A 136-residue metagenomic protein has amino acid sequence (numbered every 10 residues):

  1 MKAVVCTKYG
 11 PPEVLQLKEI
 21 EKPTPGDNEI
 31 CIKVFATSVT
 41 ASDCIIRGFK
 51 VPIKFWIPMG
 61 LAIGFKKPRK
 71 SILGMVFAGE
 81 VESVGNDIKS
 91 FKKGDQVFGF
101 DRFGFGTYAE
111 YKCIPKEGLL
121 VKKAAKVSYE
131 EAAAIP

Functional and structural regions predicted by a protein language model:
M1-V4: Short structural boundary motif marking the start of a folded domain
G10-L17, T40-D43: Short N-terminal binding/cap micro-motifs at the start of the first secondary-structure element
K18, D95, A109-E110, E131: Extracytoplasmic/periplasmic beta-strand context in beta-sandwich domains, especially the cupredoxin/COX2 CuA-binding
E21-S38, P52-F103: Glycine-rich beta-strand-centered segment in the early N-terminal region that forms part of a ligand/cofactor-binding
C44-K54: Short Gly/aromatic-enriched secondary-structure transition segments
F91-K93, L120-K126: Phosphate/diphosphate ligand-binding glycine-rich loop within oxidoreductases
R102-K116: A structural motif shared across PLP-dependent enzymes of the aminotransferase-like
A125-P136: A glycine-rich, Thr/Ser-enriched phosphate-binding loop motif common to dinucleotide/cofactor-binding enzymes
